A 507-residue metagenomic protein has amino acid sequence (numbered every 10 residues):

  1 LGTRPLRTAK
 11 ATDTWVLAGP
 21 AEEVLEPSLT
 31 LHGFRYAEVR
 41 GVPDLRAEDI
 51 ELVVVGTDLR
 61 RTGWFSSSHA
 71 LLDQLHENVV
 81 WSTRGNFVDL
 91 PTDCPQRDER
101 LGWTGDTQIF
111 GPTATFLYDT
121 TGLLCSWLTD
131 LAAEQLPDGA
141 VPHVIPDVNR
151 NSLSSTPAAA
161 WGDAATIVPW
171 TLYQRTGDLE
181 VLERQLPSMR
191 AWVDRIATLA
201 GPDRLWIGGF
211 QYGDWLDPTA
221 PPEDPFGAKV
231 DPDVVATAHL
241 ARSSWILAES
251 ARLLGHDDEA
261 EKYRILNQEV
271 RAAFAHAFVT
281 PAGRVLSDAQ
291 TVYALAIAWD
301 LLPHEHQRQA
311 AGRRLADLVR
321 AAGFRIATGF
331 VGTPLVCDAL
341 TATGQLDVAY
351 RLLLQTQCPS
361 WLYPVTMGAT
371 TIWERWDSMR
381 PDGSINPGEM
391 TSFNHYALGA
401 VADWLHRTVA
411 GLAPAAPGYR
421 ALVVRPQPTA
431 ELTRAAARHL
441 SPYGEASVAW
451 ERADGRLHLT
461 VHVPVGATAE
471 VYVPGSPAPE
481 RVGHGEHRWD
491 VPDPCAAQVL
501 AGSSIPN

Functional and structural regions predicted by a protein language model:
L1-R97, G105-D106, G122-C125, D138 (+6 more regions): Extracellular/oxidizing-compartment recognition motifs
R4, K10-D13, G19, T92-C94 (+4 more regions): The feature captures the catalytic groove of carbohydrate-active enzymes
E26-L29, R40, G105-Q135, T166-L182 (+4 more regions): Alpha-helical support elements that line or immediately flank enzyme active sites and cofactor-binding pockets
L75-N78, T120-L131, L179-A197, S250-A275 (+2 more regions): Extended, well-ordered alpha-helical scaffold segments
H76, V80, T219-K229, W376-T391: Surface-exposed acidic, glycine/proline-enriched linker/cap segments that occur as 15-30-residue helix-coil
R264-I265, D347-N507: Non-catalytic C-terminal accessory modules of carbohydrate-active enzymes
A321-M367: Repeat-solenoid scaffold signature
